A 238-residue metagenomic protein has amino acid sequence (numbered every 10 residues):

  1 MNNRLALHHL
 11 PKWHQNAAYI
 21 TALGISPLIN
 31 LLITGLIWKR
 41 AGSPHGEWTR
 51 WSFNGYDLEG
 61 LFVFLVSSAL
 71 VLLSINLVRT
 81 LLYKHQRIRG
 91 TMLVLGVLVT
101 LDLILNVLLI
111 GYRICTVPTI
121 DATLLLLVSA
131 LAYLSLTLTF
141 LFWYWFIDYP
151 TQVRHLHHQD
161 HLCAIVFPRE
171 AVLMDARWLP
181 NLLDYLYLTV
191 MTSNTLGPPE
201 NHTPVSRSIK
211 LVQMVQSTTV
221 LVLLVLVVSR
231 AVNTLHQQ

Functional and structural regions predicted by a protein language model:
M1-K12: Short, Lys/Arg-rich, polar N-terminal cytosolic tail immediately upstream of the first transmembrane signal-anchor
L23-S43: Alpha-helical transmembrane segments of multi-pass membrane proteins
A41-L58: Perimembrane loop-to-helix junctions flanking transmembrane segments
G55-S68, V128-A132, S217: Alpha-helical transmembrane segments of polytopic membrane proteins
L65-A122: Cytosolic-side membrane-entry/anchor segment at the start of a transmembrane helix
C115-P150: Pore-domain transmembrane helices of cation channels
Y149-T203: Membrane-proximal soluble regions of multi-pass membrane proteins
P180-Q238: Pore domain of cation channels
